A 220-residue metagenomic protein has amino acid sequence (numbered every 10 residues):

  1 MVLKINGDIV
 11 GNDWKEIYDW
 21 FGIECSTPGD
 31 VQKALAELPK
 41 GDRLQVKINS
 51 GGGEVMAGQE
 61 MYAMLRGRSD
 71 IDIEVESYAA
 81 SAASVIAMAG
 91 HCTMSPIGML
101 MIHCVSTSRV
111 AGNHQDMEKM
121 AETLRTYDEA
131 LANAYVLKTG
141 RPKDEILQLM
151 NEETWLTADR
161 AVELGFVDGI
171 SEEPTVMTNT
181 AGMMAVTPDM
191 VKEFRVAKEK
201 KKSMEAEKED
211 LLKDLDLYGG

Functional and structural regions predicted by a protein language model:
M1-A82, A89-G220: N-terminal organellar transit peptides
